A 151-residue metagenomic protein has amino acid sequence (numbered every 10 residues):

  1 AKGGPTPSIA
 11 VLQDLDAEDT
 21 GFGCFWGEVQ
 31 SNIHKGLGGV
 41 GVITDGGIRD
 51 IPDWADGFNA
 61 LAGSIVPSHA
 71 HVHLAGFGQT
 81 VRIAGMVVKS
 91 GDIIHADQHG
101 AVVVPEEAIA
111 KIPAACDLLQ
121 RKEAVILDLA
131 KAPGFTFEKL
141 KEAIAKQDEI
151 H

Functional and structural regions predicted by a protein language model:
A1-S90, V104-H151: Feature captures the catalytic cores and cofactor-binding loops of soluble hydro-lyases/lyases that act on carboxylate
G100-V102: Channel- or pocket-lining gating/hinge segments that regulate access to a cavity or pore
